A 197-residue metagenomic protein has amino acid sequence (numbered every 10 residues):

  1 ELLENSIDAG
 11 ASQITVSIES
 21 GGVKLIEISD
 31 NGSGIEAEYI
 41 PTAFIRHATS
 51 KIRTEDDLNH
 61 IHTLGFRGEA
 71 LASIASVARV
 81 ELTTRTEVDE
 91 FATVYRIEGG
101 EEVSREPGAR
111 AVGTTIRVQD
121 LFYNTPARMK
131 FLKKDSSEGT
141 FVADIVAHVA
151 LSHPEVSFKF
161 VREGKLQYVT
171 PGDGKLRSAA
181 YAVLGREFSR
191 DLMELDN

Functional and structural regions predicted by a protein language model:
E1-N197: N-terminal phosphate-binding caps/lids of nucleotide- and nucleic-acid-binding domains
